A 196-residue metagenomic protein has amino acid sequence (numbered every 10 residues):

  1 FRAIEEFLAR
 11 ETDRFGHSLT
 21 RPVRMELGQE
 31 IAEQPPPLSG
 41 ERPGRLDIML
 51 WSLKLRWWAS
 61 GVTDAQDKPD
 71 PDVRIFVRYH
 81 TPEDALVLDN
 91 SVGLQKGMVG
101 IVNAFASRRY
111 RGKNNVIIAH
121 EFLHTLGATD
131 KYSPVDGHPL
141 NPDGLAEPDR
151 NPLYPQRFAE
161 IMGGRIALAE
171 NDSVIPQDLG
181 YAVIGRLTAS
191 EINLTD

Functional and structural regions predicted by a protein language model:
F1-K68, Y79: Propeptide-to-catalytic entry region of secreted or membrane-anchored zinc metalloproteases
A3, I117-E121, R157: Extracytoplasmic/secreted proteins, especially bacterial periplasmic and envelope-associated proteins
L8-R21, R108-I117, V135-L140, I161: Low-complexity, flexible helical/coil segments
A9-R14, A59-A65, A85-S91, G144-P152: Intrinsically disordered, low-complexity boundary segments flanking structured domains
S18-L38, H120-P139, N171, P176-Y181: A broadly tuned preference for mixed-charge, low-complexity surface segments
E30-A32, H80, S107, I166-A167: Residues that form or immediately flank small-molecule/cofactor binding pockets and catalytic motifs
W57-V135: Active-site-proximal segment of zinc-dependent metalloprotease catalytic domains
S91-K96, G100, A104-Y110, G137-D196: Metalloprotease/metallohydrolase-associated module, dominated by Zn2+-dependent proteases
